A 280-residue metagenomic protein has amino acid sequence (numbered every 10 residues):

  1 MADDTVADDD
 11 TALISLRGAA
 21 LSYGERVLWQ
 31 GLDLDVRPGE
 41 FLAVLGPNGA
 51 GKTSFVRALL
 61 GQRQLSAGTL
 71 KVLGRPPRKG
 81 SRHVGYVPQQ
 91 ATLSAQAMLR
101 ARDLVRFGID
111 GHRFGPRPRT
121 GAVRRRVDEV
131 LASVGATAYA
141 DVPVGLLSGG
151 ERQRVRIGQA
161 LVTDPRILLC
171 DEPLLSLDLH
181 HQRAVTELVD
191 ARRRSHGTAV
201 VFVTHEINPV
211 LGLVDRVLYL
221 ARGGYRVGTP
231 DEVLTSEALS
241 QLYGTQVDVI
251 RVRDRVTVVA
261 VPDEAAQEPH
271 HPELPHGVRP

Functional and structural regions predicted by a protein language model:
L60: Helix-to-loop junction immediately C-terminal to a conserved catalytic motif
G68-R82: Conserved ABC transporter NBD signature motif
T120-Y139: Conserved ABC ATPase "signature" region
P143-L147, E151: Conserved ABC ATPase signature
D164: Conserved catalytic motifs of ABC-family nucleotide-binding domains
L168-E172: Catalytic Walker B motif of ABC-type/P-loop ATPase nucleotide-binding domains
T235-E237, L242-P280: ABC ATPase nucleotide-binding domains
